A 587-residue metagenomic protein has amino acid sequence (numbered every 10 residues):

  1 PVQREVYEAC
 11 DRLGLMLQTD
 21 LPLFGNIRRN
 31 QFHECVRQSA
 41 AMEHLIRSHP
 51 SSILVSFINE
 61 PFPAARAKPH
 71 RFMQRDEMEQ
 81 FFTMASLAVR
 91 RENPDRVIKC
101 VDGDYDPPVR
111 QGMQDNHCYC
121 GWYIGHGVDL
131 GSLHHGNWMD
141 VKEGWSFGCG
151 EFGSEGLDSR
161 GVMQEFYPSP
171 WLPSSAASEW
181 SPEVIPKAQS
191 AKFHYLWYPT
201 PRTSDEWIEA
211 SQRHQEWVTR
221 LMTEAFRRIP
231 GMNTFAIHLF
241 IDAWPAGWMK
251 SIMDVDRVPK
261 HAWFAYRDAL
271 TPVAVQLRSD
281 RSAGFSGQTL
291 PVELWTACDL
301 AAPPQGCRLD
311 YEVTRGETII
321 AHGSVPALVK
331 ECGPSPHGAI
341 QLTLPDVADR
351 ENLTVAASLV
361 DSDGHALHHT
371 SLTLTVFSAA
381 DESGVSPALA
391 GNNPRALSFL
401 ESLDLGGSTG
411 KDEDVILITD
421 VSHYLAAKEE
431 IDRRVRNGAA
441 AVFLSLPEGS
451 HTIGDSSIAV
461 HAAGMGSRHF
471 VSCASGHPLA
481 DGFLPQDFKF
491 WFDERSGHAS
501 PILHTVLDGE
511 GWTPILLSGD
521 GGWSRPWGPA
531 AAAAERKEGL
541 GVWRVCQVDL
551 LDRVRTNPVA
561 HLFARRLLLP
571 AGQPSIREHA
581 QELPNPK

Functional and structural regions predicted by a protein language model:
P1, T19-E34, F57-E79, I124 (+5 more regions): The substrate-binding groove and active-site-proximal loops of carbohydrate-active enzymes, especially glycoside
P1-G112, K142, F235: Active-site mouth of glycoside hydrolases
V2-E5, V36-L45, G131-G136, H261 (+3 more regions): Alpha-helical scaffolding within the catalytic cores of extracellular/periplasmic polymer-degrading hydrolases
V55, L87-R90, L130-R315, H322-G323: Substrate-binding clefts and catalytic carboxylate motifs of secreted carbohydrate-active enzymes
E92, S398, H461, G466-P558 (+1 more regions): Catalytic beta-strand/loop cores that center a nucleophilic Ser/Cys/Thr and support acyl-enzyme chemistry
C307, T318-D349: Intrinsically disordered, low-complexity Pro/Gly/Ser/Thr-rich segments with frequent PxxP/GP/PP motifs and embedded
R350-S358, S362-T419, S445-G449, S456-V471 (+4 more regions): Aromatic-Pro/Gly-enriched surface loop or interdomain linker that acts as a lid/target-recognition segment
D412-D455, L540: Short alpha-beta junction capping motif
